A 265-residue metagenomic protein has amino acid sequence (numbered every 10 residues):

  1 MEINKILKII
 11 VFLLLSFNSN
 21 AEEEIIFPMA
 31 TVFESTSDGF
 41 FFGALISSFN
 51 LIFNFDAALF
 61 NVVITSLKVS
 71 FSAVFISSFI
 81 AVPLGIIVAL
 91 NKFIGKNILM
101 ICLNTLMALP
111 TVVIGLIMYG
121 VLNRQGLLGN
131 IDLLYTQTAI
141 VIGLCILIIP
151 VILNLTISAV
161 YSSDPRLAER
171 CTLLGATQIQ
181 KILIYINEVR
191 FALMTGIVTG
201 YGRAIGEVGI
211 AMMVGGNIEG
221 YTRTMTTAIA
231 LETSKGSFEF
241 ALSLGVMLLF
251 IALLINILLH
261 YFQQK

Functional and structural regions predicted by a protein language model:
M1-E24: N-terminal secretory/membrane targeting signals
E23-V74, N91, S234-S237: Periplasmic/extracellular loop-to-transmembrane helix junction in inner-membrane transport proteins
T36, F40-N50, A57, I114-L147 (+1 more regions): Membrane-interfacial helix termini and adjacent extracytoplasmic/periplasmic loops of multi-pass transporters
S72-L103, Y185, L258-Y261: Transmembrane-helix boundary motif in ABC transporter permease subunits
N91-L99, Q178, F191-A192, S237: Membrane-helix interface segments
P150-V151, I157-R166, T172, I184 (+1 more regions): C-terminal transmembrane helix and the adjacent membrane-cytosol boundary/short C-terminal tail of inner/organellar
L155-T156, D164, Q178-I210: Transmembrane alpha-helices
V214-L253, L258: Interhelical loop and adjacent transmembrane-helix boundary motif in polytopic membrane transport permeases
